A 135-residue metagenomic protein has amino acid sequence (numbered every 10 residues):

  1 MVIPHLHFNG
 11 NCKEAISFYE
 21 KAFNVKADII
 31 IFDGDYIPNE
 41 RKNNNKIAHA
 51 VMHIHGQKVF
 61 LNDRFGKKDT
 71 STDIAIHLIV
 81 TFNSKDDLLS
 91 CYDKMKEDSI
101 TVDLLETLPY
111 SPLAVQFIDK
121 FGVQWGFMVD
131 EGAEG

Functional and structural regions predicted by a protein language model:
M1-I3, D73-H77: Short, solvent-exposed beta-strand edge segments and adjacent coil->beta transition regions
M1-I3, V25-K26, E97: Generic structural signal for short, solvent-exposed loop/turn connectors between secondary structure elements
L6-G56: Core segments of cupin and vicinal oxygen chelate
G10, D73-A75, V115: Glycine-centered flexibility motif
D28-I30, A48-H53, D63, K67-T70 (+1 more regions): Vicinal oxygen chelate
N44, S71-D73: A generic fold-level signal
